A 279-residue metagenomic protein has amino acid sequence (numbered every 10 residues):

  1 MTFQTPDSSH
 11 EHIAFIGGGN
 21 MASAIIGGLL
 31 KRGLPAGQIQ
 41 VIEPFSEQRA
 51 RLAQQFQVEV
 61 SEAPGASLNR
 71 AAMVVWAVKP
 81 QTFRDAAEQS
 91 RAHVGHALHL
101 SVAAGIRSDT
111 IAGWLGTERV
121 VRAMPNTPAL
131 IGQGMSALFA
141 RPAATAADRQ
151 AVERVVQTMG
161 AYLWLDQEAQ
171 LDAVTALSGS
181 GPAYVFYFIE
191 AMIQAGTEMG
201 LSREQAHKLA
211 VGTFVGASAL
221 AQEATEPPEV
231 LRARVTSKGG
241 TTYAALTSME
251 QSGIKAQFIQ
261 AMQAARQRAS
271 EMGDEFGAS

Functional and structural regions predicted by a protein language model:
M1-A63, W114, T197-E198: NAD(P)+-binding Rossmann beta1-loop-alpha1 motif at the extreme N-terminus of oxidoreductases
T2-F3, D7, V211-S279: NAD(P)-dependent Rossmann-like dehydrogenase/reductase catalytic/cofactor-binding core
I26, S46, F56, P64-L138 (+1 more regions): Rossmann-like NAD(P)(H) cofactor-binding subdomain of soluble oxidoreductases
A36-I39, H96-A97, R119, E204: Short acidic capping loops at alpha-helix termini that bridge into adjacent secondary structure
I39, S67, S202-L209, L231 (+1 more regions): Small-residue helix-packing motif on alpha-helices
T110, W114-R119, M135-A173, F186-E223 (+1 more regions): Internal alpha-helical scaffold of NAD(P)-dependent oxidoreductase catalytic cores
V120, Q170-A176, P228-A233: Short pre-catalytic strand/loop immediately N-terminal to key active-site residues, enriched for Gly-Thr
